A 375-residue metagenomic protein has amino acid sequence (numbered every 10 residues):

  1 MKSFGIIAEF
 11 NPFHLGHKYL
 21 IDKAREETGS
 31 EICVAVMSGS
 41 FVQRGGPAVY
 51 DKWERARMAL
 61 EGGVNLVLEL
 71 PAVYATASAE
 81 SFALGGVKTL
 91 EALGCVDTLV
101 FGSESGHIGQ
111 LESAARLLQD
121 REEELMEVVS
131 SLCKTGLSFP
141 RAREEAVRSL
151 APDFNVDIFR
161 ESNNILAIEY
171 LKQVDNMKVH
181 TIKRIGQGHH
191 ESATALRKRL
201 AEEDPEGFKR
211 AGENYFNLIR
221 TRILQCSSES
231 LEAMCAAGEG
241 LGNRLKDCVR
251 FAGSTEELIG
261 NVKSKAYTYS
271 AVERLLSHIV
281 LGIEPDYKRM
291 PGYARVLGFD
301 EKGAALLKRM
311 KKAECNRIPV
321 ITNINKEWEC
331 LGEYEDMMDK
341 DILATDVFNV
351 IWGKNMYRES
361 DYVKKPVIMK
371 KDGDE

Functional and structural regions predicted by a protein language model:
M1-R55: N-terminal catalytic cores of NTP/NDP-binding nucleotidyl/phosphoryl-transfer enzymes
I6-I7, V36-M37, L68-L70, H180-I182: Short beta-strands and strand-loop turn motifs
R25-E26, L60, E91-A92: Non-catalytic positions within long, well-ordered alpha-helices that form the structural scaffold/packing of enzyme
T28-E31, V64, C95-V96: Short, high-confidence coil segments that cap the C-terminus of an alpha-helix and link into the following beta-strand
R57-P71: A glycine-rich helix N-cap at a beta->alpha junction
L70-E375: Active-site cores that bind ATP or allylic diphosphates and position pyrophosphate for catalysis
